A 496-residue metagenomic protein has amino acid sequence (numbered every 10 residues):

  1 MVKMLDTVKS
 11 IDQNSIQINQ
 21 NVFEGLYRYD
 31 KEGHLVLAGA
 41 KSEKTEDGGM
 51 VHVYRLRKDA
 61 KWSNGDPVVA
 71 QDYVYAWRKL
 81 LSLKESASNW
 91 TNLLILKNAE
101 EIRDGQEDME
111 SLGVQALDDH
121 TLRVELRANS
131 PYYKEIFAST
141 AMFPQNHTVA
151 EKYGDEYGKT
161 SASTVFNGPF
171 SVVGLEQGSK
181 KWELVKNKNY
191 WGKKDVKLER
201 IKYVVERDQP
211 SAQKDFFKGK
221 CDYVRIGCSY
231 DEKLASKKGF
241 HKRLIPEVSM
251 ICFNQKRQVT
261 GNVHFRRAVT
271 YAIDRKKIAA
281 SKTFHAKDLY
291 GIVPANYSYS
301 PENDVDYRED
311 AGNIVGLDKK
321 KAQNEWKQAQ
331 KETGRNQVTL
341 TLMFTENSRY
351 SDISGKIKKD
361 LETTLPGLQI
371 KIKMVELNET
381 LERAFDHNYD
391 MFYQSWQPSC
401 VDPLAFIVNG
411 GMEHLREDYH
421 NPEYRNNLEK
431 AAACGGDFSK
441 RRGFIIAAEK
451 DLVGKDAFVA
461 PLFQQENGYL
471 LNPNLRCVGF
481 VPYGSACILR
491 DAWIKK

Functional and structural regions predicted by a protein language model:
M1-D47, V165: N-terminal lobe/hinge region of extracytoplasmic solute-binding protein
V69-A76, D119-R123, L198-R200, E247-A295 (+2 more regions): Alpha-helical secondary-structure segments
S88-T148: Surface-exposed binding/hinge segments that line and control ligand-binding clefts or catalytic entry sites
L126-V196, R200, P210: Gly/Pro-rich hinge or "lid" segments in bacterial periplasmic/extracellular proteins
N189-K233: Ligand-site clamp/hinge motif
A286-A329, R349-D352: Structural transition elements
N313-G316, G367-T380, A405-N472, K496: Extracytoplasmic/peripheral linker and loop segments enriched in polar/acidic and small residues with frequent Thr/Pro
L471-K496: Long beta-strand-rich cores associated with HINT superfamily self-processing modules
